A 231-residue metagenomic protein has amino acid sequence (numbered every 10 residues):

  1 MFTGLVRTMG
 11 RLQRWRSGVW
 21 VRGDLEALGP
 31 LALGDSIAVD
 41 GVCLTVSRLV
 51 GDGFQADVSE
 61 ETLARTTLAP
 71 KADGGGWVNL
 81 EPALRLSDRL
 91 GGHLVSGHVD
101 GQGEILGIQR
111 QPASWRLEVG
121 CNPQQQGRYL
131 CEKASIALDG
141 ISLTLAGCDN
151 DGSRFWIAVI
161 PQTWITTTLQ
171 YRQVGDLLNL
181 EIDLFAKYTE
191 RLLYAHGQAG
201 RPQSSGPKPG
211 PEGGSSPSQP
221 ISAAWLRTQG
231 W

Functional and structural regions predicted by a protein language model:
M1-W231: Conserved loop->alpha-helix
